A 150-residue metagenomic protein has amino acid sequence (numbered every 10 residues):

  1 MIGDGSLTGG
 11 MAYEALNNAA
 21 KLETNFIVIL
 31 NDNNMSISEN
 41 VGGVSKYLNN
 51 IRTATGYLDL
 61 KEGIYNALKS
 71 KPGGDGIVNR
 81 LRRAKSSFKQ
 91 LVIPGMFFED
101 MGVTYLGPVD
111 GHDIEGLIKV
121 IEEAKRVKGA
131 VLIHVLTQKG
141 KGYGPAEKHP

Functional and structural regions predicted by a protein language model:
M1-N31: Thiamine diphosphate
N34-P150: Long, well-ordered, tryptophan-enriched scaffold segments
